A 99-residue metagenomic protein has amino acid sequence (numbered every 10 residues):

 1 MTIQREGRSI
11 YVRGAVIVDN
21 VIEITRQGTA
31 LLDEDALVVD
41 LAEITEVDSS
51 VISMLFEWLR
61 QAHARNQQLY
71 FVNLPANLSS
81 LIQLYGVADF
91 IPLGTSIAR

Functional and structural regions predicted by a protein language model:
M1-V47, E57-R99: STAS-like cytosolic regulatory interaction modules
S49-S53: Phosphopantetheine-attachment site and its flanking helix in carrier
